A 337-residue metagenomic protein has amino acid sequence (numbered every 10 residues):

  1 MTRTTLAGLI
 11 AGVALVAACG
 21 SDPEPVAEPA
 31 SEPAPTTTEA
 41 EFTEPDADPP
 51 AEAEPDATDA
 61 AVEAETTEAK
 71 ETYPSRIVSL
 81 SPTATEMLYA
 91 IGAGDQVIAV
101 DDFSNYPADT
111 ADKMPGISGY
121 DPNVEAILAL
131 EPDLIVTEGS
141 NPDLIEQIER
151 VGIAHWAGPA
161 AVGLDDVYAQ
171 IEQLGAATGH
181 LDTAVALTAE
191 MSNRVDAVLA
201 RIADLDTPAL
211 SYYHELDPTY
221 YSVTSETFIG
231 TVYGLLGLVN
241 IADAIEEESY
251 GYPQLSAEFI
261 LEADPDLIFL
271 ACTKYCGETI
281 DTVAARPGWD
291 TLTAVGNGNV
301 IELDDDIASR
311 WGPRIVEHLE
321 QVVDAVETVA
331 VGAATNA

Functional and structural regions predicted by a protein language model:
M1-A17: Sec-dependent bacterial lipoprotein signal peptides
I10, C19-T43, A47, A337: Short, low-complexity, disordered segments immediately C-terminal to signal peptides in bacterial exported proteins
R76-S140, I153, L238-I241: A short, structured surface patch at a secondary-structure boundary
R76-Y89, T183-V239, G251, T335-A337: Basic- and aromatic-lined ligand-binding clefts that recognize polyanionic substrates
P115-E125, E246-A257: Short helix-initiation/N-cap motifs at beta->coil->alpha
V124-P132, R150-V151, P253-D264: Short helices/loops that flank or line small-molecule/ion binding pockets
D143, D166, I171-Q173, V185 (+2 more regions): Structured C-terminal subdomain patch of bacterial secreted/periplasmic proteins
D143, G158-Q173, A177, T207-V232 (+1 more regions): Extracytoplasmic ligand-binding site segments that recognize negatively charged/polar headgroups
